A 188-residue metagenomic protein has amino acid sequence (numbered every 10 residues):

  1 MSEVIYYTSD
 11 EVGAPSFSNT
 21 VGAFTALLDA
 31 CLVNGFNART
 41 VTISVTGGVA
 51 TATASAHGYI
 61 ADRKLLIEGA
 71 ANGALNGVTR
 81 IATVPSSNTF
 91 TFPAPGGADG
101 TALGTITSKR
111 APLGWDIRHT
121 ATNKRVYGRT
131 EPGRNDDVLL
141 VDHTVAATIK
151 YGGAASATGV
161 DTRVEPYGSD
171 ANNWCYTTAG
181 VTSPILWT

Functional and structural regions predicted by a protein language model:
V4-T8, A14, D29-G48, A71-T188: Small/polar beta-strand repeat architecture
F17-S18: Predominantly extracellular/luminal regions of secreted and cell-surface proteins, especially disulfide-bonded
G47-S55: Surface-exposed ligand/attachment interfaces on beta-rich extracellular proteins
A54-N72: Short coil-to-beta transition motif at edge beta-strands of beta-rich domains
